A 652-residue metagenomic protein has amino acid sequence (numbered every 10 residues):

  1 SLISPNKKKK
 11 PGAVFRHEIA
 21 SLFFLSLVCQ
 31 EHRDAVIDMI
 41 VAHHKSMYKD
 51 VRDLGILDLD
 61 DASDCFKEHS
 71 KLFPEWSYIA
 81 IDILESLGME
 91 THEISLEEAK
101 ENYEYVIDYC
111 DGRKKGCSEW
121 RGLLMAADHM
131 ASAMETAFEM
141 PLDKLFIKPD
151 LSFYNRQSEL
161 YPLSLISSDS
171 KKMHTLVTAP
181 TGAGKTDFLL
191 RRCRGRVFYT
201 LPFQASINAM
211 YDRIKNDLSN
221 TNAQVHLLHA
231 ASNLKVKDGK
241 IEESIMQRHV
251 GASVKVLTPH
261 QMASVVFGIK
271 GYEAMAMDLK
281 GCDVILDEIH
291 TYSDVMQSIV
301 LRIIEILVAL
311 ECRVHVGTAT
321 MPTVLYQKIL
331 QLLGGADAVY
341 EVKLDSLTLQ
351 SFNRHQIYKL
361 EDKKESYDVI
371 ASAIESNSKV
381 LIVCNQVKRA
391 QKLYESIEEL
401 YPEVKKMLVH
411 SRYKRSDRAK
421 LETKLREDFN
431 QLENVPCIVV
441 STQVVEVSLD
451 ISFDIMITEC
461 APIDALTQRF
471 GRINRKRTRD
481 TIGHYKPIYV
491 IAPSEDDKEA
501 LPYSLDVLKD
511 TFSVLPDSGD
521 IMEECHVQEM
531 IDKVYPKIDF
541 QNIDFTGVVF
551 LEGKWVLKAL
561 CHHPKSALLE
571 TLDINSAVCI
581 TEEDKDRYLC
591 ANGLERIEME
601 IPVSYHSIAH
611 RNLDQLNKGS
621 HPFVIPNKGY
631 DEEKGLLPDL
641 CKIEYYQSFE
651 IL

Functional and structural regions predicted by a protein language model:
S1-K144: Accessory nucleic-acid engagement/destabilization modules that flank
K171-R192: Walker A/P-loop
G195-L218, H229-S232, T323-Y326: Conserved Walker A/P-loop ATP-binding site and its immediately adjacent core in helicase/helicase-like ATPase domains
N222-G268: Inter-Walker segment of RecA-like/P-loop motor cores
L227-G239, V387-K388, M407-E422, T442-E446: Conserved helicase motor
A274-D283, I289-S346: Post-DEXD/H (motif II) to motif III coupling segment of the RecA-like Helicase ATP-binding lobe
T323-E375: Interdomain hinge/linker at the junction between the two RecA-like core domains of SF2 helicases
Y326, S372-S376, K388, K392-Y401 (+3 more regions): C-terminal helicase lobe and adjacent C-terminal extensions/tails of nucleic-acid helicase motors
